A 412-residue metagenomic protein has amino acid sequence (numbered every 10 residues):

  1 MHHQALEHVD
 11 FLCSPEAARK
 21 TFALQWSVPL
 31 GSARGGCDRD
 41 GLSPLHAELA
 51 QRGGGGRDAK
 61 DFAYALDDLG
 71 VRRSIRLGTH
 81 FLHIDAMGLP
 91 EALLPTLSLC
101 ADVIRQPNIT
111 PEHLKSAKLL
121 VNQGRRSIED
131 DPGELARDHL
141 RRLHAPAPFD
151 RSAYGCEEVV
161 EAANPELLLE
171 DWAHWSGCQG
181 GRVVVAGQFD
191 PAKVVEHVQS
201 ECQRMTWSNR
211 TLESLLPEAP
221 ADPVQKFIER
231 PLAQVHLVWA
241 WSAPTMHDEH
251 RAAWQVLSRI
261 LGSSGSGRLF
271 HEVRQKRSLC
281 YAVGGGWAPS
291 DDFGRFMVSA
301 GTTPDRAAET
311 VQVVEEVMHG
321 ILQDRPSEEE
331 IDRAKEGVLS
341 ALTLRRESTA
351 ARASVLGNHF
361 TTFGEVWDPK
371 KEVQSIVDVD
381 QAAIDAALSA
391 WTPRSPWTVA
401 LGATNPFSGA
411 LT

Functional and structural regions predicted by a protein language model:
M1-A5: Short, Gly/Pro- and small/polar-rich lid/capping loops
F11-S32, R39-D40, G180, N209-R268 (+2 more regions): His/Glu-based metal-binding/catalytic segments typifying zinc-dependent metallopeptidases
G31-G35, F81-L82: Active-site-adjacent loops and short helices of periplasmic peptidoglycan-processing enzymes
G41-R52: Active-site SXXK
D61-R210, L216-P217, F227, P244-T245 (+2 more regions): Charge-rich, well-structured scaffold segments of protease-associated domains
R268-H271, K276: Short amphipathic alpha-helix segments
